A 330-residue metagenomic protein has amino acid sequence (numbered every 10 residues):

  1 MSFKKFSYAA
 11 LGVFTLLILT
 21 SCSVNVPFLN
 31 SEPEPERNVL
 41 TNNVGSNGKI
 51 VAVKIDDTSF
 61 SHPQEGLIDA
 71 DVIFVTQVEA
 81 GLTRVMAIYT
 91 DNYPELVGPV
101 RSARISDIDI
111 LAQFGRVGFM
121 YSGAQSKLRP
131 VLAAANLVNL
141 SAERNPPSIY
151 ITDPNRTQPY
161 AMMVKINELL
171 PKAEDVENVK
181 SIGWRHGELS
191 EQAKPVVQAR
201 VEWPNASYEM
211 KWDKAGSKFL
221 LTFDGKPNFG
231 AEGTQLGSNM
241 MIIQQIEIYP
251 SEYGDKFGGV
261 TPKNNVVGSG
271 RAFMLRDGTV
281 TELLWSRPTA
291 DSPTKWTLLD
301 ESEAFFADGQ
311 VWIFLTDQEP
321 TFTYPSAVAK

Functional and structural regions predicted by a protein language model:
M1-A10: Bacterial N-terminal signal peptides that target proteins for export
L11-L16: Hydrophobic helical h-region of N-terminal Sec-dependent signal peptides in bacterial secretory/periplasmic proteins
I18-S21: C-terminal motif of bacterial Sec signal peptides marking the signal peptidase cleavage site
S23-N25: Bacterial signal peptide processing site
F28-G48, A52-F74, E79-K330: A surface/extracellular/periplasmic glyco- and lipid-processing/surface-interacting theme
